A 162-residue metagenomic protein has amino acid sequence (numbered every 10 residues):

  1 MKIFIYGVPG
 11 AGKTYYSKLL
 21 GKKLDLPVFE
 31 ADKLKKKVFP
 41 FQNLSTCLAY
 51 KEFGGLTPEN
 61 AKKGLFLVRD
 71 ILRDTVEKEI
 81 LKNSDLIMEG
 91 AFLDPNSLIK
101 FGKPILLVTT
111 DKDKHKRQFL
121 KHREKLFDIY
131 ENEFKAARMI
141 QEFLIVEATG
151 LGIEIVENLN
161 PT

Functional and structural regions predicted by a protein language model:
I5: Hydrophobic anchor at the beta1->P-loop junction of P-loop NTPases
P9: The conserved Walker
T14: Walker A/P-loop
K22-D32: Post-Walker A helix-loop "phosphate-sensing" segment adjacent to the P-loop in P-loop NTPases
P27, P40-D85: Conserved nucleotide-sensing/catalytic segment adjacent to the nucleotide-binding pocket in NTP-handling enzymes
I99-K103, L151-G152: Short glycine-/polar-rich loops that comprise or flank the Walker A/P-loop and associated switch/sensor motifs
K103-E147: A glycine- and Lys/Arg-enriched "phosphate-lid" helix/loop adjacent to the NTP-binding pocket of small-molecule kinases
E142-T162: NTP-dependent small-molecule kinase module
